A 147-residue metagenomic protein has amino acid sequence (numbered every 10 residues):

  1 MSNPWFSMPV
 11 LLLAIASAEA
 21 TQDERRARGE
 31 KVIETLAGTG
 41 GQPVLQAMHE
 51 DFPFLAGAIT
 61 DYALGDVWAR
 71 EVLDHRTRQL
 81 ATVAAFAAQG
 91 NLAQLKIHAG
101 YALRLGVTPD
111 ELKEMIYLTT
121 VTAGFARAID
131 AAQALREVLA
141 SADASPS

Functional and structural regions predicted by a protein language model:
M1-M8: Bacterial N-terminal signal peptides that target proteins for export
L11-E19: Hydrophobic h-region of N-terminal signal peptides that target proteins for export in Gram-negative bacteria
E19-R76, R104, A128-S147: Acidic, glycine/proline-rich low-complexity segments that act as flexible tails and inter-domain linkers
T60, T77-R78, L95, L112: N-terminal alpha-helical segment
R78-F86, M115-T119: Short, structured motif recognition centered on aromatic/hydrophobic residues
A88, T122-F125: Alpha-helical transition-metal enzyme core signature, strongest for iron centers
N91-K113, I129-L139: Extended intrinsically disordered, low-complexity coil regions enriched in Ser, Thr, Gly, Ala and often Pro
L118, F125-I129: Substrate/cofactor-recognition hotspot
